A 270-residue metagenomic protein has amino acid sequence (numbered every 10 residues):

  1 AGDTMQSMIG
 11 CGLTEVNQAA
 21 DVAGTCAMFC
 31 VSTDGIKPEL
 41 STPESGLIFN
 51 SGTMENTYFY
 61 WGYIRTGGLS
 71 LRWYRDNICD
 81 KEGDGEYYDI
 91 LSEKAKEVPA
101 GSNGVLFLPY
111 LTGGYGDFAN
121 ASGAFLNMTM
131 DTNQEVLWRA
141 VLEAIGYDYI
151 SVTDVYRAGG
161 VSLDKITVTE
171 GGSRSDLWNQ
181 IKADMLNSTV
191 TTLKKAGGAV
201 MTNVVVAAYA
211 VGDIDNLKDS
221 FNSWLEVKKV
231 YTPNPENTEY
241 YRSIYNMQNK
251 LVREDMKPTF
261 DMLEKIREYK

Functional and structural regions predicted by a protein language model:
A1, G12, C26, S32 (+1 more regions): Anionic group-transfer/hydrolysis microenvironments
A1-G2, V22-C26, I166, E170-G172: A short acidic Gly-Thr/Ser loop motif
A1-Q18: Conserved phosphate-binding catalytic cores of ATP/NTP-utilizing and phosphoryl-transfer enzymes
A1-Q6, T25-C26, K182, G197: Conserved glycosyltransferase catalytic-site signature
Q6-I9, D21, A27-V31, F107: Short beta-strand scaffold segments in enzyme catalytic cores
E15, A27-F29, R174: Glycine-rich nucleotide phosphate-binding loop and flanking beta-alpha elements of Rossmann-like dinucleotide-binding
N17-D21, L40: Conserved ATP-binding loop and adjacent catalytic segment of the adenylate-forming AMP-binding
V31-K270: Glycine/Thr-rich phosphate-binding loops that ligate phosphate moieties of nucleotide and other phosphorylated ligands
